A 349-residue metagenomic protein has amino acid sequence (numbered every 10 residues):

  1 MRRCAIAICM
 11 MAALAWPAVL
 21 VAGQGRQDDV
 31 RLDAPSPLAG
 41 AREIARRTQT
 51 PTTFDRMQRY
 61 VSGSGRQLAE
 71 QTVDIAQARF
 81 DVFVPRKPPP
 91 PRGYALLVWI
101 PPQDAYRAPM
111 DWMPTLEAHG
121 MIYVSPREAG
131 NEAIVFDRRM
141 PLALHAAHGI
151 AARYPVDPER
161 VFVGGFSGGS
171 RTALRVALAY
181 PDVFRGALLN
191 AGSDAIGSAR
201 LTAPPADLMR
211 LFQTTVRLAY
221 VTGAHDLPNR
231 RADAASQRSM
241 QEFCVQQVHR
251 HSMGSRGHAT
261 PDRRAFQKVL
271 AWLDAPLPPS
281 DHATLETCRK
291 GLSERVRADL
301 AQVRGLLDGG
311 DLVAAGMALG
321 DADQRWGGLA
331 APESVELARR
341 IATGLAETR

Functional and structural regions predicted by a protein language model:
A7-A18: Bacterial N-terminal signal peptides
L20-Y94, D299, V303: A domain-start/cap signature at the N-terminus of enzymes
G25-P37, F243-Q247, R264-R349: Alpha/beta-hydrolase-fold serine-hydrolase catalytic core, especially in secreted/extracellular enzymes
R86-G93, V135-S167, V183: Gly/Ser-rich "nucleophile elbow"/oxyanion-hole loop immediately N-terminal to the catalytic nucleophile in hydrolases
R92-Q103: Short beta-strand element of the alpha/beta-hydrolase
A108-S125: Short amphipathic alpha-helix adjacent to the substrate-entry channel of hydrolases
E159-F212: Primarily recognizes the serine-hydrolase "nucleophile elbow" in alpha/beta-hydrolase and SGNH/GDSL folds
S193-L270: The feature captures the conserved acid-bearing segment of alpha/beta-hydrolase catalytic domains
